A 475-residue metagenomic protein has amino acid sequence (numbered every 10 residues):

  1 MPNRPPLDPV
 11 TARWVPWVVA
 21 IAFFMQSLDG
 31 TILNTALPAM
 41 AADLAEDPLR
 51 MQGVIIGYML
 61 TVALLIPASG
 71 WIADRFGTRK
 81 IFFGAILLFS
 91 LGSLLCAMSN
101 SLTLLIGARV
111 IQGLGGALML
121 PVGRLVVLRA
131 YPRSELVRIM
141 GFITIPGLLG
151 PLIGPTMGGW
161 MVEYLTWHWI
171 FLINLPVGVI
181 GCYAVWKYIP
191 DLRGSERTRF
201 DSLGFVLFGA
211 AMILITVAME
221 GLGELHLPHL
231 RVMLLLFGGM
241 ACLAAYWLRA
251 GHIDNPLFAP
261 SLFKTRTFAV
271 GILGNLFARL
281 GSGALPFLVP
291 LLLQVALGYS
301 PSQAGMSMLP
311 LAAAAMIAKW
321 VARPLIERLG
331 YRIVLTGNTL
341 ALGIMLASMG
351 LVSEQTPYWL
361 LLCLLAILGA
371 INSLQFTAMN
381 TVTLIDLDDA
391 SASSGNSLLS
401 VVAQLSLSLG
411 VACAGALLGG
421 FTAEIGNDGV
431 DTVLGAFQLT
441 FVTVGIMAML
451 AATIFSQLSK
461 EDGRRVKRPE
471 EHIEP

Functional and structural regions predicted by a protein language model:
M1-T11, Q457-P475: Intrinsic disorder in cytosolic terminal tails and internal cytosolic loops of multi-pass membrane transporters
R4-P6, S134, I180-G209, G251-R266 (+3 more regions): Flexible interhelical linker loops that connect adjacent transmembrane helices in multi-pass membrane transporters
A12-L28, L33-T35, P48-L49, V54-I55 (+6 more regions): 12-transmembrane solute porter fold
A36-I66, L102, I106, S302-M306: Extracellular/periplasmic helix-loop-helix junction of adjacent transmembrane segments in MFS-like secondary
L60-L64, L94, L148, L152 (+4 more regions): Hydrophobic/small/kink-forming positions within alpha-helical transmembrane segments of polytopic membrane proteins
A63, F83, S90-L91, L114 (+6 more regions): Small-residue-rich packing faces within the transmembrane alpha-helices of Major Facilitator Superfamily
I66-L203, L417: Helix-loop-helix hairpins in multi-pass membrane proteins, especially solute transporters
L175-G194, G209-G221, G238-H252, A451-S459: C-terminal membrane-cytosol helix-exit motif in multi-pass small-molecule transporters
